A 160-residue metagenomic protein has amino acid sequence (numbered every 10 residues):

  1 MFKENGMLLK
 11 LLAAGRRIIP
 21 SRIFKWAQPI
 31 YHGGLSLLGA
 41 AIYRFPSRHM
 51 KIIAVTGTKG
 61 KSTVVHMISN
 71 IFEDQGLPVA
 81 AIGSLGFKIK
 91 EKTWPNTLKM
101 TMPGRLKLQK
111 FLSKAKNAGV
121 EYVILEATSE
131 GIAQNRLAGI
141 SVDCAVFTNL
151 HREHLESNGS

Functional and structural regions predicted by a protein language model:
M1-A54, T63-A80, K110: Short, basic phosphate-binding NTP loop
P29-H32, K99-P103: Active-site nucleophile and cofactor-binding loops and adjacent substrate-binding regions of central metabolic enzymes
A54-G57, G83, E126: Short beta-strand segments
K59-G60, Q75, G86, H151: Short, glycine/serine-rich, charged loops/turns that create anion-binding and catalytic segments at active sites
H66-S69, T93-W94, R136-A138, G159-S160: Short amphipathic alpha-helical segments
G76-K90, T128: Short beta-strand-centered segment that lines the nucleotide-binding/catalytic pocket of NTP-utilizing
G86-M102: P-loop NTPase switch/communication element
M100-P103, K107-S160: Flexible active-site lid/hinge loop adjacent to a nucleotide/diphosphate and Mg2+-phosphate binding pocket
